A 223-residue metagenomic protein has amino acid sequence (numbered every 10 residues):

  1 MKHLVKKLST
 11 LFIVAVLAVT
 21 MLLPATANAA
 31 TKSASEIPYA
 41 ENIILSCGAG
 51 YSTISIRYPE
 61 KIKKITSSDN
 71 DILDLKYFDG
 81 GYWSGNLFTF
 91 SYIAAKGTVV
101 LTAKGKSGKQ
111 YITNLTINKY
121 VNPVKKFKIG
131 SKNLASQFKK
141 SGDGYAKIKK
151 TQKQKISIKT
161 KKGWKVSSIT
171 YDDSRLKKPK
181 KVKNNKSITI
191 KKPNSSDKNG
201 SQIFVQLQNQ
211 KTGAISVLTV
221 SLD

Functional and structural regions predicted by a protein language model:
K2-N28: Sec-dependent N-terminal signal peptides of Gram-positive bacterial secreted proteins and lipoproteins
A29-I62, S67-D71, F78-Q154, K159-D223: Beta-rich interaction/scaffold domains
